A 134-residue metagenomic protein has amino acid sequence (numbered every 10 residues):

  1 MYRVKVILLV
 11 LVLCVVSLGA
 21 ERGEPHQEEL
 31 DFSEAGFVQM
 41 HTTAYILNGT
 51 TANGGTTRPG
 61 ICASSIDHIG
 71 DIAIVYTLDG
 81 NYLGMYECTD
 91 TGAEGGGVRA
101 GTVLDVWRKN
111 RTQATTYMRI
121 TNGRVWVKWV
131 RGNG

Functional and structural regions predicted by a protein language model:
M1-L8: N-terminal Sec-pathway targeting helices
L8-V16: Bacterial N-terminal signal peptides
E21-G134: Solvent-exposed, well-ordered loop and adjacent helix/strand elements within mature globular domains that form
